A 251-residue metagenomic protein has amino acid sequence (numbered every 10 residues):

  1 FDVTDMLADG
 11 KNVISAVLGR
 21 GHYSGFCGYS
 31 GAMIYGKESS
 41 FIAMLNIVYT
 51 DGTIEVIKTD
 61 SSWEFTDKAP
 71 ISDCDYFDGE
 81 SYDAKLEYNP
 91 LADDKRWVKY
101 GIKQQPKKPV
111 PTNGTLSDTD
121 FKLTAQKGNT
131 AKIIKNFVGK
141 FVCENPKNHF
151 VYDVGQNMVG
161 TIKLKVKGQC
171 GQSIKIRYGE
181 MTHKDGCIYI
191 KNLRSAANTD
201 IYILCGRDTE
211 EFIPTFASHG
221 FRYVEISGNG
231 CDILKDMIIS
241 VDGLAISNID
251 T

Functional and structural regions predicted by a protein language model:
F1-T251: Extracellular/oxidizing-compartment recognition motifs
